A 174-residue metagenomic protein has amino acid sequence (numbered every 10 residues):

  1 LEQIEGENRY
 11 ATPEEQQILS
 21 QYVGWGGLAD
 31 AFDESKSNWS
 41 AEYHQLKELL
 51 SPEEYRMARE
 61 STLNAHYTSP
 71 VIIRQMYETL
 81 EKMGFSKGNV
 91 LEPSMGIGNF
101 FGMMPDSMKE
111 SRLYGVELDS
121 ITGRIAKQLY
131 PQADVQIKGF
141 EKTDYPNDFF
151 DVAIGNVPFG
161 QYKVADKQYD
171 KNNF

Functional and structural regions predicted by a protein language model:
L1-L129: Class I S-adenosyl-L-methionine
S94-F174: SAM-dependent methyltransferase catalytic-core segment centered on the flexible catalytic loop and adjoining short
